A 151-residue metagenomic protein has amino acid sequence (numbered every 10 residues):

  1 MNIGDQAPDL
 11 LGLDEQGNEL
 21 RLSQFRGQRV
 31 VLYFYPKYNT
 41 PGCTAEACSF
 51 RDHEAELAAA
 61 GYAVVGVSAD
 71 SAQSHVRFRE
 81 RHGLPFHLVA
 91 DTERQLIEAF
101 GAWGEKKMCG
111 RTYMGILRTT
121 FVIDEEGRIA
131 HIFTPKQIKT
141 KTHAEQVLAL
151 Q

Functional and structural regions predicted by a protein language model:
M1-Q151: Chalcogenol-based redox active-site neighborhoods
